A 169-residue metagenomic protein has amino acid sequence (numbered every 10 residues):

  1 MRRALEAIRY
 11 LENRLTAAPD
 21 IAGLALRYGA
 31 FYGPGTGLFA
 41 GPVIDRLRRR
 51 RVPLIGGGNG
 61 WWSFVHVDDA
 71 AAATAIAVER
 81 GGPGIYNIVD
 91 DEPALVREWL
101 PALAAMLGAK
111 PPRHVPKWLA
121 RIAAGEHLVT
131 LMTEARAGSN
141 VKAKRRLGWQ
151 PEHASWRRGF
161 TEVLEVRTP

Functional and structural regions predicted by a protein language model:
M1-A4, G29-G37, G57-V65: Glycine-rich "substrate-gating" loop/helix at the edge of Rossmann-like oxidoreductase active sites
L5-A17, A71-A72: Conserved active-site helix of classical SDR/Rossmann-fold NAD(P)-dependent CH-OH oxidoreductases
E6, W62-V65, A94, P151-A154: Residue-level signal for the nucleotide or nucleotide-sugar donor/cofactor binding architecture
E12-P34: Conserved beta-loop-beta element that borders a ligand/cofactor-binding pocket
V43-V65, D69: A conserved pocket-lining segment of Rossmann-fold NAD(P)-dependent short-chain dehydrogenase/reductase
V67, T74, R97-P101, R121-Q150: Conserved C-terminal active-site "lid" loop/helix of NAD(P)H-dependent oxidoreductases that clamps the redox cofactor
A71-T74, E79-H127, R167-P169: Mid/C-terminal beta-alpha module of Rossmann-like enzyme folds, strongest in SDR-family dehydrogenases/epimerases
A154-P169: Amphipathic terminal alpha-helices
